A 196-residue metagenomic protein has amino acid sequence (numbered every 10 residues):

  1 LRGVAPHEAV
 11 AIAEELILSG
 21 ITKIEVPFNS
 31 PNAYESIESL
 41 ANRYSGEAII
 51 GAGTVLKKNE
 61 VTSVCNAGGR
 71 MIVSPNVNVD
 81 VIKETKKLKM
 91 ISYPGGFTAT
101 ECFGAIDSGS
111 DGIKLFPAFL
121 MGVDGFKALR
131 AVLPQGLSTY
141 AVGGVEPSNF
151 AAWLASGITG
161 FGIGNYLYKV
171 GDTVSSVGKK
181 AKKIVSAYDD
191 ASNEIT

Functional and structural regions predicted by a protein language model:
L1-R70, K87, P147, A155 (+1 more regions): Conserved N-terminal beta1-alpha1 strand-loop-helix module at the mouth
R2-A5, S30, A52-K58, S74-V77 (+3 more regions): Glycine-rich beta-to-alpha transition loops that act as phosphate-gripper elements at the mouths of alpha/beta enzyme
G3, G20, Y44, G68 (+7 more regions): Conserved functional loop/turn residues at catalytic and ligand-binding sites
E8, S36, N59-E60, D80-V81 (+3 more regions): Short acidic active-site motifs
K23-E25, E47-G51, R70-M71, I91-Y93 (+3 more regions): Structural preference for beta-strand elements that scaffold enzyme active sites
M71, P75-V81, K114-G122, S156-K180: Glycine-rich phosphate-binding active-site loops on the catalytic face of alpha/beta enzymes
P75-M121: Histidine/lysine/aspartate-rich catalytic loop segments that bind and position anionic ligands
G136, S148, A152, S156 (+1 more regions): C-terminal binding/interaction regions
